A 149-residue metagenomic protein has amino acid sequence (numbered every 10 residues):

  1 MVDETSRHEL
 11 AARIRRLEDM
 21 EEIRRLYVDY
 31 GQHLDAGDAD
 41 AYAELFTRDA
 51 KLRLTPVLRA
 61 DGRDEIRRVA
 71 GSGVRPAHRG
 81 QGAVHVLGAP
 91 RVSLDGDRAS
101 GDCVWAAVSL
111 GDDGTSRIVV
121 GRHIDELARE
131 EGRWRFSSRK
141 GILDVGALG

Functional and structural regions predicted by a protein language model:
M1-Q32, A36, D40, E44: Short, low-complexity N-terminal intrinsically disordered segments enriched in polar/charged residues
V2-D3, S100-D102, V120-A147: Short beta-strand edge/turn micro-motifs at domain boundaries
V28-T47, E126-R133, S137-L143: K/E-rich alpha-helical interaction surfaces of small helical-bundle regulatory domains
A39-W105: A solvent-exposed, acidic/Ser-Thr-rich amphipathic alpha-helical stretch
V57, D113-S116: Short, solvent-exposed loop/turn segments at secondary-structure boundaries
H85-L87, I118-H123: Short, surface-exposed coil-to-beta transition loops
A107-G111: Beta-strand elements of well-folded, non-transmembrane domains
D112-G114, A147-G149: Outer-membrane beta-barrel proteins
